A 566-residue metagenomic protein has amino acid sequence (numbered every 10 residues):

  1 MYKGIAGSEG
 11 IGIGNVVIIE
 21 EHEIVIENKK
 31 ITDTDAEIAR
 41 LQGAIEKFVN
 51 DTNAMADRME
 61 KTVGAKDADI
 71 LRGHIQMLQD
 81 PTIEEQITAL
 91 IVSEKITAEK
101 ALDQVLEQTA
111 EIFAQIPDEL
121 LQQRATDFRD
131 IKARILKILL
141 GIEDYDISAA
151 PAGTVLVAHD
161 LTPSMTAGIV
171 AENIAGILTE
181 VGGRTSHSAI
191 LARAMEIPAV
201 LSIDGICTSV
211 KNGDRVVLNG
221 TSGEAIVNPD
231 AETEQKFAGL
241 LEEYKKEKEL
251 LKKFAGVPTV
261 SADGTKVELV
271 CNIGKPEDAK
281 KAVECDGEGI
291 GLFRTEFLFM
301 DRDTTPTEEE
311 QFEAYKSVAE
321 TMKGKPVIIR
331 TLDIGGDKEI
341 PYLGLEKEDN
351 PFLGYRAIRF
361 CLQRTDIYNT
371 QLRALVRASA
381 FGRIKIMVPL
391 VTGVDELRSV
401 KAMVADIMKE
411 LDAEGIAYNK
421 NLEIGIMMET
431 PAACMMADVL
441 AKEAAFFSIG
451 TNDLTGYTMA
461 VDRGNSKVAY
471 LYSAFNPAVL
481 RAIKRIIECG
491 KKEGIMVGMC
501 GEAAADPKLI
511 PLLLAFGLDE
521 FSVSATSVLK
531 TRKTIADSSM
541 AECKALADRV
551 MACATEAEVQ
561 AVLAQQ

Functional and structural regions predicted by a protein language model:
M1-T321, V327-I334, R364, Y368-L372 (+4 more regions): Non-catalytic, soluble scaffold/interaction modules
K248-Q566: Conserved alpha/beta-domain cores
